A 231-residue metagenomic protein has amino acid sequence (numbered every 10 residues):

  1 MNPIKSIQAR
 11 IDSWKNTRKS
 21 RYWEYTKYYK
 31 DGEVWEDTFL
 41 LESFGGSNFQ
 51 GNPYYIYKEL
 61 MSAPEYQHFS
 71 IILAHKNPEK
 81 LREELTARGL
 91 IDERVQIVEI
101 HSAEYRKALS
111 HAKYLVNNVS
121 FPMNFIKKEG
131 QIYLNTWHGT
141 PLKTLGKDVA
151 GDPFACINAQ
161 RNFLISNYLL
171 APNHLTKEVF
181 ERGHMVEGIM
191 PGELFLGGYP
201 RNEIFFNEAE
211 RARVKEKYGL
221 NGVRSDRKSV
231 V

Functional and structural regions predicted by a protein language model:
M1-E36, G45: Membrane-proximal basic amphipathic "stem/tether" segments
E24, F154, A212-K215: Alpha-helical scaffolding within the catalytic cores of extracellular/periplasmic polymer-degrading hydrolases
E24-W35, A63, F125, Q160 (+1 more regions): Short boundary motifs at domain starts and secondary-structure transition points
D31-L40, G130, G222-S225: A short, charged/proline- and glycine-enriched loop that marks the coil->beta-strand transition at the N-terminal
F39-E208: Active-site and donor-binding regions of nucleotide-sugar-utilizing enzymes
L60, V214, V223: Metal-dependent phosphoester/phosphodiester hydrolase catalytic core
N207-L220: A short helix/loop element that forms part of the nucleotide-sugar donor recognition site in Leloir-type
K228-V231: Conserved small/polar residues in nucleotide/adenosyl-binding loops
